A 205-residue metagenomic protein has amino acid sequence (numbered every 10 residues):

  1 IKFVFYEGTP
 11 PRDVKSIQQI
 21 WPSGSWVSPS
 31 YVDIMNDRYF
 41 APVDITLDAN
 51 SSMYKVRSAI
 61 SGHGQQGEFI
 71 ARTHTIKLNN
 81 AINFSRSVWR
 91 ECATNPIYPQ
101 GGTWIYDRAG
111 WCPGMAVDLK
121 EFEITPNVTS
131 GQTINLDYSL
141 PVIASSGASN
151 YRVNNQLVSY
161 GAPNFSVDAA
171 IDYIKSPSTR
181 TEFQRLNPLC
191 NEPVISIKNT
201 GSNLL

Functional and structural regions predicted by a protein language model:
I1-S25, S30, R38, T129-P141 (+4 more regions): Activation corresponds to long, low-complexity, non-globular regions
I1-T9, A71-G161: Beta-strand-rich ligand-recognition modules
F3-G62, V158-S166: Solvent-exposed, flexible loop/coil segments flanking beta-strands in beta-rich domains
Y39-V43, L119-E123, K175-T181: Short structured motifs
S52-Q65, L136-L140, V194: A short beta-strand element within beta-rich, extracytoplasmic domains of secreted/secretory-pathway proteins
S58-G67, R72, T179-T181, I197-S202: Short amphipathic, basic-aromatic surface patches that mediate peripheral association with negatively charged
Q66-I76, L189-N191, L205: Short coil-to-beta strand junction motifs in C2/discoidin
I143-S145, S149-N154, V158-L205: Extracellular/luminal regions of secreted and cell-surface proteins that mediate adhesion/ECM remodeling
